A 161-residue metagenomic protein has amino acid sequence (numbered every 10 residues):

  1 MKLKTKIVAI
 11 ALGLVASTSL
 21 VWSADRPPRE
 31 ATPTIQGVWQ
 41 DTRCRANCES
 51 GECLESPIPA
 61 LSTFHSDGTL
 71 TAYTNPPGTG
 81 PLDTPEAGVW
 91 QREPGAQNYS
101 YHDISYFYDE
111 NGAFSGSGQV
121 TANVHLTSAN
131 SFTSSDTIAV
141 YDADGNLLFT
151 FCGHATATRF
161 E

Functional and structural regions predicted by a protein language model:
M1-A9: Bacterial N-terminal signal peptides that target proteins for export
A9-S19: Bacterial N-terminal signal peptides
V21-S23: Boundary at the C-terminal end of the N-terminal hydrophobic targeting segment
A31-C53, G88: Tryptophan-anchored aromatic micro-motifs
D41-N47, D67-P76, Y101-Y108, S135-Y141: Generic short beta-strand segments
E52-N98, Y106, S131-F132: N-terminal glycine/threonine-rich, aromatic-flanked beta-hairpin/loop signature
Y99-T133: Acidic, glycine-rich flexible loop segments
I138-E161: Edge beta-strand at a domain terminus
